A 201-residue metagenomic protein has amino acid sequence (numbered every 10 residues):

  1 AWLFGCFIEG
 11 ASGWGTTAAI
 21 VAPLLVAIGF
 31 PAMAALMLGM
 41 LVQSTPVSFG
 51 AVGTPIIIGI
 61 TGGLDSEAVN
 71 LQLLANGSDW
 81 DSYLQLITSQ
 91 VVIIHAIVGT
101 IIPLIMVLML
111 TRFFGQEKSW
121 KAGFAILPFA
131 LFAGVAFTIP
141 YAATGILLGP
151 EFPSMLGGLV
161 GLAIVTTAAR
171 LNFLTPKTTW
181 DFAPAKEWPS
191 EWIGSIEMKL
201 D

Functional and structural regions predicted by a protein language model:
A1-V21, A183-D201: Alpha-helical transmembrane segments and their immediate interhelical/interface regions in integral membrane proteins
L3-F124: Hydrophobic transmembrane alpha-helices that form the pore/transport pathway of multi-pass ion and small-solute
T100-D201: Long, contiguous bundles of hydrophobic transmembrane helices that form the permeation core of multi-pass
